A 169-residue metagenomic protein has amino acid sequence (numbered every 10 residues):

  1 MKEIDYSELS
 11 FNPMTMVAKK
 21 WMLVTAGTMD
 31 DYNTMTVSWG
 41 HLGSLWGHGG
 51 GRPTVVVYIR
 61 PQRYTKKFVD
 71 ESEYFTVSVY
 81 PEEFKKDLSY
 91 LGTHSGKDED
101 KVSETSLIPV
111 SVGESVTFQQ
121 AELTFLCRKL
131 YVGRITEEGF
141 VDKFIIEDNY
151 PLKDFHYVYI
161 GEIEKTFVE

Functional and structural regions predicted by a protein language model:
M1-E169: Basic, polyanion-binding surface patches
